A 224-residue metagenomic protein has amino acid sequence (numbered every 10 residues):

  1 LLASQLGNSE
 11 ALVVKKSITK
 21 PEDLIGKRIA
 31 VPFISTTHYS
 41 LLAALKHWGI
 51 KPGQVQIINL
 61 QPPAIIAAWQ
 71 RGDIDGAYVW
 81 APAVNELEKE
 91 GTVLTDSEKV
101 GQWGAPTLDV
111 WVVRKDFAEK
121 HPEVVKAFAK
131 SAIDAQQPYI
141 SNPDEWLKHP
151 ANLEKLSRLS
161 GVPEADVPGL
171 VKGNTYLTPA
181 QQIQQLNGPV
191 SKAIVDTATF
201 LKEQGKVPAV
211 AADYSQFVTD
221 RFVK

Functional and structural regions predicted by a protein language model:
L1-A3, Y39, W69, W80 (+5 more regions): Tryptophan-centered motif/residue detector
L1-Q61, I65-A68, D75-P82, T92-S97 (+1 more regions): Short, glycine-/small- and polar/acidic-enriched structural segments that line small-molecule recognition paths
L12, L24, L41, A68-W69 (+4 more regions): Residue-level signal for nonpolar/aromatic packing positions in well-ordered secondary structure
P52, L94, E164, P208-A209: Residue-level detector of short coil/turn "hinge" positions at structural boundaries
A64-S157: Pocket-lining segment of extracytoplasmic ligand-binding domains
R114, T178-P179, S215-D220: Residue-level signal for threonine
E119-K206: Secondary-structure end/capping motifs
E203-K224: Hinge/cleft segment of the Venus flytrap/periplasmic-binding protein
